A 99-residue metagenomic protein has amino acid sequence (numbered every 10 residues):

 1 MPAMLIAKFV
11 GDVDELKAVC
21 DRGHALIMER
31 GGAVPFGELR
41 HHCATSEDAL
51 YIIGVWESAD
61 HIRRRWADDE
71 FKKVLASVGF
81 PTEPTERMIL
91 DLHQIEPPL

Functional and structural regions predicted by a protein language model:
M1-Y51, V55-D69, F80-L99: Short S/T/G/P-rich N-terminal loop/turn motif that feeds into the first structured element of a domain
F71-S77: Low-complexity, intrinsically disordered Gly/Pro/Thr-rich segments
